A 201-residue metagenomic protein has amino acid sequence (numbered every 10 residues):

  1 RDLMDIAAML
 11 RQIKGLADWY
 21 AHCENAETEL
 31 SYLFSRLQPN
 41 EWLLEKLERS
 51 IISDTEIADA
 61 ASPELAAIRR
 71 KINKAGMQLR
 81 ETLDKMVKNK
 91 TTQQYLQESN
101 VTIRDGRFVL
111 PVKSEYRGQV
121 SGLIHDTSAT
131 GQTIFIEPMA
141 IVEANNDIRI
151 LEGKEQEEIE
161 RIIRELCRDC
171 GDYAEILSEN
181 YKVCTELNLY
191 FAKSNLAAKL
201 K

Functional and structural regions predicted by a protein language model:
R1-E64, I68, Y173-I176, N180-S194: Conserved amphipathic alpha-helical "coupling/scaffold" segments that transmit conformational changes between domains
A21, L83, V87-K90, I159 (+3 more regions): Coiled-coil heptad-register positions
E41-I52, E143-R164: Extended, charged coiled-coil "arm/hinge" scaffolds of SMC/Rad50-like chromosome-maintenance ATPases and other large
T55-I68, T127-T133, I148, I163-Y173: Short hinge/gating elements
A66-Y116, L196: Extended, Lys/Arg-enriched charged tracts that mediate electrostatic binding to polyanionic substrates
M86-Q93, N100-T102, T130-P138, V142 (+2 more regions): N-terminal accessory segments that target, anchor, or regulate ATP-driven/P-loop NTPase machines and associated
R104-F135, N145, K201: SMC-family hinge/dimerization module
G153-E186: Non-transmembrane, heptad-repeat alpha-helical coiled-coil rod segments that act as dimerization/spacing scaffolds
